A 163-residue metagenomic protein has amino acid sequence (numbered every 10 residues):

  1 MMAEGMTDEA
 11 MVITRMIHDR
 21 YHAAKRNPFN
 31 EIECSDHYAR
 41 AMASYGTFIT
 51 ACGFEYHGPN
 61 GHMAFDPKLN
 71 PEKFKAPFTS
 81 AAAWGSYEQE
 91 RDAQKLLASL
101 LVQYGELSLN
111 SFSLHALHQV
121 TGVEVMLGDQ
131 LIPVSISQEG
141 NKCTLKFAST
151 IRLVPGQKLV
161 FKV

Functional and structural regions predicted by a protein language model:
M1-K142, F147-P155: Non-catalytic C-terminal accessory modules of carbohydrate-active enzymes
Q157-V163: Short, hydrophobic/aromatic-enriched beta-strand segments in well-ordered soluble domains
